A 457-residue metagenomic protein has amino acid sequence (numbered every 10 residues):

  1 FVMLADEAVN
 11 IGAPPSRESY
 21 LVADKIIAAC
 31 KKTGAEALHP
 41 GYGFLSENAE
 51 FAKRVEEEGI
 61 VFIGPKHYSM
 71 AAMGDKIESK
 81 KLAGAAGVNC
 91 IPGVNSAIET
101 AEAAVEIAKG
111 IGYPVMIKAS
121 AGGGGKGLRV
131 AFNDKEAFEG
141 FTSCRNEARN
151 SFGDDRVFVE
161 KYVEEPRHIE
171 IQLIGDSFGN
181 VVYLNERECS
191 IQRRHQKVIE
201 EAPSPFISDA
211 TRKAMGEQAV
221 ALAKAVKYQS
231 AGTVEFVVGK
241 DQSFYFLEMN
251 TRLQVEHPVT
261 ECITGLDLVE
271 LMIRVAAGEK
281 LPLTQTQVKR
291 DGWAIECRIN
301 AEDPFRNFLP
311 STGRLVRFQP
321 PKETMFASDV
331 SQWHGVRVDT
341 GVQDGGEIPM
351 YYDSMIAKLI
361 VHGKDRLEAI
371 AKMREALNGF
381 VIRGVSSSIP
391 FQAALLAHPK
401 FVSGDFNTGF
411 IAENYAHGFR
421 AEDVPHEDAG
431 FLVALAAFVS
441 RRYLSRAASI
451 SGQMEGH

Functional and structural regions predicted by a protein language model:
F1-V234, V238-H257: N-terminal beta-alpha lobe that positions the nucleotide/phosphoryl donor in ATP/NTP-coupled carboxylate activation
A219, P258-H457: Catalytic cores of soluble metabolic enzymes centered on carboxylation/carboxyl-transfer
